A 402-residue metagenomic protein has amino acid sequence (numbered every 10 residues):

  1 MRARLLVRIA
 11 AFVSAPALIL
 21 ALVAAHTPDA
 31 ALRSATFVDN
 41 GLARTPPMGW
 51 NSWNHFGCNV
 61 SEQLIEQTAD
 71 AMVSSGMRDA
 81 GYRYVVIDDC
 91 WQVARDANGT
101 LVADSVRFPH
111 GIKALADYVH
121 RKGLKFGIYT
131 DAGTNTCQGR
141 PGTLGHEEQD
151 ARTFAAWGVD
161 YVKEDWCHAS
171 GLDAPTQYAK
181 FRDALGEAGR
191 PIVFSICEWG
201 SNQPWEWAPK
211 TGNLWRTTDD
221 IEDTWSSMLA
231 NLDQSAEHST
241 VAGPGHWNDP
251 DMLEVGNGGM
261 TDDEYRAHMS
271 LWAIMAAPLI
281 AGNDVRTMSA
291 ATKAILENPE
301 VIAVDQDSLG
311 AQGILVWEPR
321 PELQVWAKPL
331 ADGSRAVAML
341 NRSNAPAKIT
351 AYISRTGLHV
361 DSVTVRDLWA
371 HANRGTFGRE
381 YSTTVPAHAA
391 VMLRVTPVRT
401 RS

Functional and structural regions predicted by a protein language model:
R2-H26: Secretory targeting and sorting signals
T27-E66, A71: N-terminal module-boundary/linker segments of secreted carbohydrate-active enzymes
P46-S52, G81-D88, K125-T130, D160-D165 (+7 more regions): Structural recognition of the beta-strand scaffold that forms the well-ordered cores of secreted hydrolase catalytic
T68, M72-G171: Aromatic-lined carbohydrate-binding/catalytic grooves of carbohydrate-active enzymes
L124-R140, G186-Q203: Aromatic-lined carbohydrate-recognition surfaces of secreted/lumenal glycan-active proteins
H146-Q149, R190-D284: Glycan-recognition surfaces
W272-M275, I280-G282, P319-L358: Carbohydrate-binding surface patches
T376-S402: C-terminal beta-strand-rich structural cap/linker in extracellular carbohydrate-active enzymes
